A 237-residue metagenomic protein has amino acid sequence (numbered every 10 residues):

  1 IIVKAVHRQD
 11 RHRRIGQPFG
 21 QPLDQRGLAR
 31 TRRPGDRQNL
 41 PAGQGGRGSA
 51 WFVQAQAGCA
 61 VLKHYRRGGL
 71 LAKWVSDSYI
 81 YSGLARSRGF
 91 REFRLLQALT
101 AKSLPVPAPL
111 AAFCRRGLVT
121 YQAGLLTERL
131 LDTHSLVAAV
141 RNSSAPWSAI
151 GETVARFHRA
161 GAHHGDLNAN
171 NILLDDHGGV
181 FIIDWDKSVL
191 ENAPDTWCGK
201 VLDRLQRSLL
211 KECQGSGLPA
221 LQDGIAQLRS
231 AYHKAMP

Functional and structural regions predicted by a protein language model:
A5-D10, P22-L23, P34-D36: Intrinsic low-complexity, disordered N-terminal segments enriched in polar/charged/small residues
F19, G27-D36, P41: Short, intrinsically disordered low-complexity segments enriched in Ser/Thr with adjacent Pro
G43-H134, A155, R159: Conserved ATP-binding subdomain of kinase catalytic cores across diverse folds
H134-N142: AlphaC helix of the protein kinase catalytic domain
A145-T153: Conserved alphaE helix
G161, D166, D184: Conserved catalytic-loop position in the HRD/HxD motif
L167-L174: Hydrophobic residue at the +6 position relative to the catalytic HRD Asp in the kinase catalytic loop
V180-P237: C-lobe/activation-segment region of protein kinase-like
